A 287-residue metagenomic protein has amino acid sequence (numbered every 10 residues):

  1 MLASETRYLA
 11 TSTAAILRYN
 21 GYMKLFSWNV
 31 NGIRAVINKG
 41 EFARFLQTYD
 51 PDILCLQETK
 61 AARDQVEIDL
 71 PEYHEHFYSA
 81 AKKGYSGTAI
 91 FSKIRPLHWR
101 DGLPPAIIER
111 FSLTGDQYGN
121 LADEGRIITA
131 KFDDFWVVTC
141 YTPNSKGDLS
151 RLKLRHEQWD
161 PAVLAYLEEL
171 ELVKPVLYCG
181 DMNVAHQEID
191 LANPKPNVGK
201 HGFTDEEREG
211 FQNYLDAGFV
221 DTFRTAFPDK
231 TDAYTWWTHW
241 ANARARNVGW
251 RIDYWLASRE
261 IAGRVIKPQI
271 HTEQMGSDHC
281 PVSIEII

Functional and structural regions predicted by a protein language model:
S4-R7, T13-L70, H74-H76, A80-S86 (+1 more regions): N-terminal, active-site-proximal structural segment of metallo-dependent hydrolase catalytic domains
W28-N29, L46-D64, V137, Y166-E188 (+4 more regions): Active-site beta-strand/loop signature of hydrolases that rely on acidic residues for catalysis
K60, V66-G147: Structured beta-strand-rich core segments of catalytic domains in phosphoester-bond hydrolases
H74, W159-V248, I252: Metal-dependent phosphoesterases centered on the DNase I-like endonuclease/exonuclease/phosphatase
Y78-A81, Y118-N120, R244-N247, T272-M275: Short Gly/Pro-enriched turn/cap motifs at secondary-structure boundaries
K83-W99, W240-G263: Conserved beta strand-loop-helix elements of the APE1-like EEP
K93, A130-D133, S258-R259, I284-I287: Active-site beta-strand termini and strand-to-loop segments that position acidic
